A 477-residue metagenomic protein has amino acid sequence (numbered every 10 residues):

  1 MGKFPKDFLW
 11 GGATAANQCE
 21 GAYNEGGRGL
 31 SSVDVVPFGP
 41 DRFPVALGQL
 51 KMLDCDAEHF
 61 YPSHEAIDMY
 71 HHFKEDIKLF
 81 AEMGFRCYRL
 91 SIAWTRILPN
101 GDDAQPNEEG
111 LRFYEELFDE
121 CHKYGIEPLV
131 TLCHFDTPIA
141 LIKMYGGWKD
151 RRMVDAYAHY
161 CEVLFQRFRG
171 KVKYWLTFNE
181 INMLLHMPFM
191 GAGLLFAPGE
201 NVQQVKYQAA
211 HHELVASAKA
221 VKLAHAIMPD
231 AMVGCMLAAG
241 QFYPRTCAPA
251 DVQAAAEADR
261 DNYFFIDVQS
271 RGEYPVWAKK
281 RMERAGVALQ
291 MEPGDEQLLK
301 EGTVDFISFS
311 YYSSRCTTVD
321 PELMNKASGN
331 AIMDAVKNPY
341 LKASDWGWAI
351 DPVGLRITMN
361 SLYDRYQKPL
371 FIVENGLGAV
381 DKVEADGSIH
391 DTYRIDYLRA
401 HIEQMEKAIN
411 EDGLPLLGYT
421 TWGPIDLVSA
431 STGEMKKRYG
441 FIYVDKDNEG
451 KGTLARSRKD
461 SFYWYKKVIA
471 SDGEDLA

Functional and structural regions predicted by a protein language model:
M1-A57, A81, N100-D102, L111-A477: Active-site region of glycoside hydrolase catalytic domains
E58-H72, K149-R152: Active-site mouth loops of central-metabolism enzymes
S63, Y70, G101-A104, D345: Short, flexible active-site loop motifs that bind/organize anionic cofactors or intermediates
D68, H72-A93, E301-F306: Catalytic domains of carbohydrate-active enzymes, especially glycoside hydrolases
R86, T95-I97, F135-T137: A short acidic, glycine/proline-enriched capping/turn motif at secondary-structure boundaries, especially helix N-cap
I92-P106: Glycine-rich, proline-tolerant flexible connector loops at the mouths of alpha/beta enzymes
